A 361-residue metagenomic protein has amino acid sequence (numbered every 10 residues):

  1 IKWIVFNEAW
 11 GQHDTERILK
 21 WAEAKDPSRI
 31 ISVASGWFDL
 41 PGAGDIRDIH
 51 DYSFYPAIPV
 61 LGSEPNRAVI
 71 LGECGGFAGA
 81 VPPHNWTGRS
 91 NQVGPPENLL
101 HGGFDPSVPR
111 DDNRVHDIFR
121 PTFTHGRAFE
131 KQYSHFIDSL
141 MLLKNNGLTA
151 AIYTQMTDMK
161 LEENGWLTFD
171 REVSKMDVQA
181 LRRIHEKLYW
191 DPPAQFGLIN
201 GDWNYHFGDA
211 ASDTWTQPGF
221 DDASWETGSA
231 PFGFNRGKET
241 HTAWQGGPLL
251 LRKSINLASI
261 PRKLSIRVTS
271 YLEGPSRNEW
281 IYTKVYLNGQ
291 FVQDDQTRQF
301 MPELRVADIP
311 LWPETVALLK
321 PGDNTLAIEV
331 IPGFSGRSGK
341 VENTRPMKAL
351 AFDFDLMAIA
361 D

Functional and structural regions predicted by a protein language model:
I1-E172: Substrate-binding/catalytic cleft of secreted carbohydrate-active enzymes, primarily glycoside hydrolases
G76, Q155-M156, S270-L272, V330-P332: Short beta-strand segments enriched in hydrophobic/aromatic residues within well-folded beta-rich domains
G165-G233: Catalytic cores of secreted or luminal carbohydrate-active enzymes
L198-S212, Q217, T227-P231, T297-R298 (+1 more regions): An acidic-aromatic loop/edge-strand motif
W225, G247, I255-G289, L326-I328: Aromatic-lined ligand-binding clefts that engage carbohydrates, nucleic acids, or primary amines
R236-L250, Q296-R305: Extracellular beta-rich ligand/substrate-recognition surface
Q245-A258, A307-L311: Short beta-strands within extracellular/lumenal beta-sheet-rich domains
W280, L287-I309: Solvent-exposed beta-strand/loop surfaces of large extracellular or lumenal domains
